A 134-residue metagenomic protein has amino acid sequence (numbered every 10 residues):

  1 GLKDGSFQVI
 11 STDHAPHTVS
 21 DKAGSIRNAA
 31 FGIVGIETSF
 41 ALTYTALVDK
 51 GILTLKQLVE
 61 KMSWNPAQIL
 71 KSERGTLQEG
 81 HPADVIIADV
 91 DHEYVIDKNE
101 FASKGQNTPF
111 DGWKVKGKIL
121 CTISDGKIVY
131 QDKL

Functional and structural regions predicted by a protein language model:
K3, F7-I10, A15-V90: His/Asp/Glu-enriched, well-ordered alpha-helical/loop segment that forms or immediately abuts the divalent-metal
S25-N28, P82-L134: C-terminal cap of metal-dependent C-N hydrolases
